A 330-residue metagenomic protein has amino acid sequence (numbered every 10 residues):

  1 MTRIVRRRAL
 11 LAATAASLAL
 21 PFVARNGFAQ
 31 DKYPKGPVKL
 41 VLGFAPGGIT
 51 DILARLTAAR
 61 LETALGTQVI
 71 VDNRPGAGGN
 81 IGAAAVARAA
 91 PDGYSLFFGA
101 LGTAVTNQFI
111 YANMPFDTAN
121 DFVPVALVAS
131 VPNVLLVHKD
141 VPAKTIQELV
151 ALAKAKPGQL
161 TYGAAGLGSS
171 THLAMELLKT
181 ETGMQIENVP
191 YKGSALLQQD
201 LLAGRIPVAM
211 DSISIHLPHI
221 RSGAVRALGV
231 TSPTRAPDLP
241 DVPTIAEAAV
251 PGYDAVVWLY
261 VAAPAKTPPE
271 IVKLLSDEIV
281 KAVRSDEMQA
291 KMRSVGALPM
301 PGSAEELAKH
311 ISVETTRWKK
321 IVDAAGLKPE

Functional and structural regions predicted by a protein language model:
M1-T2: N-terminal secretory signal peptides that target proteins for export/translocation
A9-G27: N-terminal export signals
F28-A119, Q159, M184-S212, H219 (+2 more regions): N-terminal (or domain-start) structured segment
K35-P37, E181, R221, E247 (+1 more regions): An extracytoplasmic/periplasmic, membrane-proximal ligand-sensing/linker region
R88-G93, F109-L196, I245, W258-K291: Hinge/capping helix and adjacent helix->loop/strand transition within the periplasmic-binding protein
A100-L101, K139, I213-S214, S232 (+1 more regions): Short secondary-structure boundary segments
A104-N113, H172, K179-E181, V208-V242: A ligand-binding cleft/hinge motif common to bilobed small-molecule-binding domains
